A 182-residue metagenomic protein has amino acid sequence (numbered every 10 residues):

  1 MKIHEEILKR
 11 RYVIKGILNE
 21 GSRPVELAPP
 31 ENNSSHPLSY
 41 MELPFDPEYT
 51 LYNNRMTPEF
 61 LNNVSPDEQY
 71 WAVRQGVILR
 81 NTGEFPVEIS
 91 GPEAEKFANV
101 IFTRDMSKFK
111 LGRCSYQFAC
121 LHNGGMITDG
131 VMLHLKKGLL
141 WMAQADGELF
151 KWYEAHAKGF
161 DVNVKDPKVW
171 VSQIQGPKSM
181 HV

Functional and structural regions predicted by a protein language model:
K2-C120, G125: Acidic, proline/glycine-enriched N-terminal capping motif
W71-Q75, I127-G130, H156-G159: Short amphipathic alpha-helical segments, especially helix-boundary/capping motifs
N123-T128, L135: Long, hydrophobic/aromatic-enriched structural stretches that serve as scaffold segments
V131-V182: Acidic, low-complexity central loop/insert segments
